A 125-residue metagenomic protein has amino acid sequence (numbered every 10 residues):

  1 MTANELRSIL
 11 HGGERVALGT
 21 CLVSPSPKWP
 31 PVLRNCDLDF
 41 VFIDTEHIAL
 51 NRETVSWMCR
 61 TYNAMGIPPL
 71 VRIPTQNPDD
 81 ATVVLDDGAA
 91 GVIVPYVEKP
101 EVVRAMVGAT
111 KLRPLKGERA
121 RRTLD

Functional and structural regions predicted by a protein language model:
M1-C21: N-terminal amphipathic alpha-helix/helix-capping segment at the start of soluble metabolic enzymes
V16-C21, V41-I43, P69-I73, V92-V94: Hydrophobic faces of well-ordered beta-strands that scaffold small-molecule active sites in alpha/beta enzyme cores
L22-C36, T75-V83: Short, acidic/polar
W29-W57: Glycine-rich, proline-tolerant flexible connector loops at the mouths of alpha/beta enzymes
C36-F40, D86-G91, K111-L112: Glycine-enriched alpha-helix->loop->beta-strand junction motifs that scaffold or abut catalytic
T45-I48, P74, V97-E98: Short, ordered loop/turn segments at secondary-structure junctions
R52-P78, T82-D86, A109-K116: Alpha-helix-loop-beta-strand connector modules within alpha/beta enzyme cores
D79, G91-D125: Conserved anion-binding
